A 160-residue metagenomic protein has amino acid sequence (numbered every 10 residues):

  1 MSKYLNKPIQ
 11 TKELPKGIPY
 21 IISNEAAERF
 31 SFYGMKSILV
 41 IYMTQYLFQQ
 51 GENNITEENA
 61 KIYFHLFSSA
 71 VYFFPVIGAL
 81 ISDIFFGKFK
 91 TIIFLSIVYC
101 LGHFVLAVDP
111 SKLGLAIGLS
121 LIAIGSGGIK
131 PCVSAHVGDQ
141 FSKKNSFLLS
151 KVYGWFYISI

Functional and structural regions predicted by a protein language model:
M1-S31: Cytosolic juxtamembrane N-terminal segment immediately preceding the first transmembrane helix of multi-pass
A26, L101-G102, L113-I129: Hydrophobic core of transmembrane alpha-helices in multi-pass small-molecule transporters, especially MFS/SLC-type
S37-K61: Short amphipathic helix-loop junctions that connect adjacent transmembrane helices in Major Facilitator Superfamily/SLC
K61-D83, K130: Central cavity-lining transmembrane alpha-helices of secondary-active solute carriers, predominantly the Major
A70-F74, S126, F147-I160: Glycine-rich segments within core transmembrane alpha-helices of 12-TM secondary carriers
I84-S96, K144-L148: Cytoplasmic membrane-interface "Motif A"-like loop-to-helix N-cap segments of 12-TM Major Facilitator Superfamily
K88, F94-L115: C-terminal ends and interior cores of transmembrane alpha-helices in multi-pass membrane transporters/permeases
G128-K143: Intracellular juxtamembrane helix-capping segments at the cytosolic ends of symmetry-related transmembrane helices
